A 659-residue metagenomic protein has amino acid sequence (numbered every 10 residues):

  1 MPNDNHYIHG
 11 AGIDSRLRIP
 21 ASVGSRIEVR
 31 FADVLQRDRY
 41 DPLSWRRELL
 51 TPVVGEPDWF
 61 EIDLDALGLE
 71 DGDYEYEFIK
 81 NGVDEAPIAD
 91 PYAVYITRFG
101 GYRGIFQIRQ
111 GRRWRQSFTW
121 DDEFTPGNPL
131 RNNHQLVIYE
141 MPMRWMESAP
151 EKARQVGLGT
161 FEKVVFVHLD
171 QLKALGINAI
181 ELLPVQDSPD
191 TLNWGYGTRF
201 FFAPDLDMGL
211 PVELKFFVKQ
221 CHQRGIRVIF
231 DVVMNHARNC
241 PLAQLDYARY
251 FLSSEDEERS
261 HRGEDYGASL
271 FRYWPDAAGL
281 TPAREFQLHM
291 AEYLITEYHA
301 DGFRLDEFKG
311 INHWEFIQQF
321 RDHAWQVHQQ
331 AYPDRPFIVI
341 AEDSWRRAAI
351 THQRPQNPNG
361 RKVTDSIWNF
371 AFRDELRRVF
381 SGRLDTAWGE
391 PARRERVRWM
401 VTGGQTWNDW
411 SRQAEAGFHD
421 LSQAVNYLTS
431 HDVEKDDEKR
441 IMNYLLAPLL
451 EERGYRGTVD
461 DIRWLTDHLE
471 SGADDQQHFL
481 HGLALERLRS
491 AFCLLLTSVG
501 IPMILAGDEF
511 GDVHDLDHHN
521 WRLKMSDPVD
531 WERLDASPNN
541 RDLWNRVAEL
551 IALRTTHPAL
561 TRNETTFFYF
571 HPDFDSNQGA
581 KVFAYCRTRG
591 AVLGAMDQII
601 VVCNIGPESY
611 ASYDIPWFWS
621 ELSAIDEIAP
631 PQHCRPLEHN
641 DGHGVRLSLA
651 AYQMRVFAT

Functional and structural regions predicted by a protein language model:
M1-A21, S44-W45, L49-I138, E147-V156: The feature marks proteins involved in alpha-glucan
S15-S22, I27, I605-L622: Surface-exposed beta-strand/loop patches in extracellular or lumenal glycoproteins
A93, E123-N133, P142-H299, F308 (+2 more regions): Substrate-binding/active-site clefts of carbohydrate-active enzymes
G100, G104-Q107, R321-V327, D334-H519 (+3 more regions): Conserved alpha/beta catalytic core and glycan-binding cleft of carbohydrate-active enzymes
V137-M141, I180, V228-F230, F303 (+3 more regions): Hydrophobic faces of well-ordered beta-strands that scaffold small-molecule active sites in alpha/beta enzyme cores
V529, D542, L550-A552, D614-D641 (+1 more regions): C-terminal accessory region downstream of the catalytic core in glycan-modifying enzymes
R533-F574: Aromatic- and carboxylate-lined catalytic core of secreted/periplasmic carbohydrate-active enzymes
H639-T659: C-terminal beta-strand-rich structural cap/linker in extracellular carbohydrate-active enzymes
